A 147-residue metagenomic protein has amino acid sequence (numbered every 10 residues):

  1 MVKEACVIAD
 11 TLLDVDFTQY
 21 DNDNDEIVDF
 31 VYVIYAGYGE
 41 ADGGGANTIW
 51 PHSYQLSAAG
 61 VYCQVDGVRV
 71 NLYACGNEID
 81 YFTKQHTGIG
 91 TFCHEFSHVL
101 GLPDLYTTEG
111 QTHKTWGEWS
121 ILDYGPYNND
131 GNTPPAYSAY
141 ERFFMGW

Functional and structural regions predicted by a protein language model:
M1-I8: Surface-exposed, low-complexity/disordered Ser/Thr/Gly/Pro/Asn-rich loops and linkers
V15-F30: Acidic, glycine-anchored loop motifs typical of Ca2+
F30, A36-W147: Extracellular hydrolytic enzyme modules, especially secreted metalloproteases of the metzincin/thermolysin-like class
